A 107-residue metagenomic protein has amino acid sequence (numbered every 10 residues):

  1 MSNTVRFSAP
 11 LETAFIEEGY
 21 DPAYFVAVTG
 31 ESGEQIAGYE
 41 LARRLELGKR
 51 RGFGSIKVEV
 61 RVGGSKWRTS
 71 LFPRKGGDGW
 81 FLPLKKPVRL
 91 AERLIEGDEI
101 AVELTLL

Functional and structural regions predicted by a protein language model:
M1-D78, E103: Long, compositionally biased stretches
R68-T105: Short, compact, well-ordered microdomains
